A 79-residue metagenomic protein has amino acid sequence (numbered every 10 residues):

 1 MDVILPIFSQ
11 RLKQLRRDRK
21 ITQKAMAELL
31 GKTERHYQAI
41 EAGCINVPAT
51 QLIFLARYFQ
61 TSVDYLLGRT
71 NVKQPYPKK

Functional and structural regions predicted by a protein language model:
M1-D18: A short, Lys/Arg-rich alpha-helix, primarily the initiator
D2, L67-K79: Short, charged recognition helix plus adjacent turn of helix-turn-helix-like nucleic-acid-binding domains
L15, L29, I40, R69: Residues in the recognition helix of alpha-helical DNA-binding motifs
R17, E28, R57: Alpha-helical residues within the helix-turn-helix
K20-A39: Short alpha-helical DNA-recognition segment
T50-Y65: DNA major-groove recognition helix of helix-turn-helix/homeodomain DNA-binding modules
